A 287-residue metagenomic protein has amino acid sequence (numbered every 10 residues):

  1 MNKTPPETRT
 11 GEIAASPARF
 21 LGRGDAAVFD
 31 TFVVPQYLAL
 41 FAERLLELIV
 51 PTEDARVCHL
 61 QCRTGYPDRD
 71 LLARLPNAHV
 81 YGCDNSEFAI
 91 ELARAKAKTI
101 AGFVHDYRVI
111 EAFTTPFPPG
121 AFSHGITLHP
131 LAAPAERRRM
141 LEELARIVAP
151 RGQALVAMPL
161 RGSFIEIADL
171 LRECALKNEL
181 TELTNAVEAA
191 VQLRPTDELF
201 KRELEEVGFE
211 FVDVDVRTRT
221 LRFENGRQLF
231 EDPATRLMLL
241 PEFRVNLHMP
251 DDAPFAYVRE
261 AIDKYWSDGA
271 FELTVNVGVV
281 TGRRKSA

Functional and structural regions predicted by a protein language model:
M1-A27: N-terminal, positively charged/glycine-rich alpha-helical extensions of SAM-dependent methyltransferases
P35-A55, D70: Conserved alpha-helix/loop element of class I SAM-dependent methyltransferases that forms part of the SAM/SAH-binding
R56-T115, R139: Class I SAM-dependent methyltransferase SAM/SAH-binding core
F113-G125: A short acidic, Gly/Pro-enriched loop at the edge of an enzyme's catalytic core that lines a small-molecule cofactor
S123-R138, M158: A short SAM/SAH-binding and catalytic strip from SAM-dependent methyltransferases
P134-A135, V148-P150: Helix-to-beta-strand junctions that scaffold the AdoMet/dcAdoMet cofactor pocket in Class I SAM-dependent enzymes
R138, R151-E224: Conserved catalytic/acceptor-binding region of the Class I
D213-D268: C-terminal helical/coil "lid" or tail adjacent to the Rossmann-like core of SAM-dependent
